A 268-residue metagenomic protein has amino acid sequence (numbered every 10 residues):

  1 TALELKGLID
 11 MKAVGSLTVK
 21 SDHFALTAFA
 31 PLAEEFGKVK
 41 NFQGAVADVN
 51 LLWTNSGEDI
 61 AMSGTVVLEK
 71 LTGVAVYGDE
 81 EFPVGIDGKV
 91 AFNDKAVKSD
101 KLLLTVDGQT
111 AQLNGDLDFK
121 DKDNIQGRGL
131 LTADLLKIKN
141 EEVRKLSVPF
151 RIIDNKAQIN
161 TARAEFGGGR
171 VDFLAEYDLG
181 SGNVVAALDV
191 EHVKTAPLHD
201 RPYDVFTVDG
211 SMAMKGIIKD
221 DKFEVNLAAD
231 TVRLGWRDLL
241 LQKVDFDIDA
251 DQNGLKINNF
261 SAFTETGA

Functional and structural regions predicted by a protein language model:
T1-A268: Interface amphipathic segments
